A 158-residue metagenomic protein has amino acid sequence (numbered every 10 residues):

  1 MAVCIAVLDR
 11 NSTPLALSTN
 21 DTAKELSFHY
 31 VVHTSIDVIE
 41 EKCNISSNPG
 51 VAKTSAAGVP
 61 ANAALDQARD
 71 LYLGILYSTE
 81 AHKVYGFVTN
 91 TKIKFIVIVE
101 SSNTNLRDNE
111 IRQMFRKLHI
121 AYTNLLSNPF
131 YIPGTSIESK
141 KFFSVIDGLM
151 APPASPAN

Functional and structural regions predicted by a protein language model:
M1-C4, R10-N158: Acidic, low-complexity cytosolic segments
